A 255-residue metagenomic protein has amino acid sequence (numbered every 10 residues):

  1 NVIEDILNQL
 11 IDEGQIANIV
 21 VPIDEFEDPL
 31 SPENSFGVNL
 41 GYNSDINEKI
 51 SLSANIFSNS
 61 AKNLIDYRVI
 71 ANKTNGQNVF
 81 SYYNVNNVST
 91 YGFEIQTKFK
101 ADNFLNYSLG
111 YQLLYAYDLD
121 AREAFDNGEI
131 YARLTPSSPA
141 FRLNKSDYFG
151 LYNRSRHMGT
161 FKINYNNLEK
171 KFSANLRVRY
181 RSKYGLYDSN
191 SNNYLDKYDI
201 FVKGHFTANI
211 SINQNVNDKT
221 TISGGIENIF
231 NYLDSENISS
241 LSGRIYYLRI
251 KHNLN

Functional and structural regions predicted by a protein language model:
N1-F26, R68-S81, D120-D147, G185-Y198: Solvent-exposed loop segments that connect transmembrane elements
N1-I6, E48, S60-D66, Y115-A121 (+3 more regions): Gram-negative outer-membrane beta-barrel proteins
N1-S53, S58-S60, K73-K100, L151-H157: Outer-membrane beta-barrel signature, preferentially recognizing the C-terminal barrel domain of Gram-negative
P29, N63-L64, N84-N87, F104 (+2 more regions): Residue-level preference for alpha-helix termini and adjacent loops
F36, R142-N255: Conserved C-terminal beta-signal and adjacent last beta-strands/turns of outer-membrane beta-barrel proteins
S53, F57-A61, Q77-L186: Gram-negative outer-membrane beta-barrel transporters
